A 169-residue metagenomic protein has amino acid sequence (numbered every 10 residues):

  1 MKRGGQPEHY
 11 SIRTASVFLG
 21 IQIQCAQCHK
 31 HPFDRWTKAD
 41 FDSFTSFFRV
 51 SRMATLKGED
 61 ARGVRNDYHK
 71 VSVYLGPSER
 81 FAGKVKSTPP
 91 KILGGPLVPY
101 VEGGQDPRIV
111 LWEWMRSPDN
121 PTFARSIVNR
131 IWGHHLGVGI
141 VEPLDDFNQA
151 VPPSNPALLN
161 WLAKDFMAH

Functional and structural regions predicted by a protein language model:
M1-H169: Primarily short, surface-exposed interaction patches in extracytoplasmic proteins
